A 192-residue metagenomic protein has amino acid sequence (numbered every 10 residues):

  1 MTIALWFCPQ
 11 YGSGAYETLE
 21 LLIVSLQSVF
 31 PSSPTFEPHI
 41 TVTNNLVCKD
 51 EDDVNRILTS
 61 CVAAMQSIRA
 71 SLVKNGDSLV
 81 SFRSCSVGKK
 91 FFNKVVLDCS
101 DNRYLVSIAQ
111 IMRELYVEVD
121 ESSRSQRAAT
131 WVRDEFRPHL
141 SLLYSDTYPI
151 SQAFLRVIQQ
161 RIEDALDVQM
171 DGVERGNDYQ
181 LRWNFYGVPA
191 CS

Functional and structural regions predicted by a protein language model:
M1-S81, V87, N102-M170: Basic, often amphipathic N-terminal segments
S81-K90, V173-S192: Glycine-rich beta-strand-turn "strand-cap" elements at beta-sheet edges
F92-K94: A generic structural signal for beta-strand entry/edge sites
